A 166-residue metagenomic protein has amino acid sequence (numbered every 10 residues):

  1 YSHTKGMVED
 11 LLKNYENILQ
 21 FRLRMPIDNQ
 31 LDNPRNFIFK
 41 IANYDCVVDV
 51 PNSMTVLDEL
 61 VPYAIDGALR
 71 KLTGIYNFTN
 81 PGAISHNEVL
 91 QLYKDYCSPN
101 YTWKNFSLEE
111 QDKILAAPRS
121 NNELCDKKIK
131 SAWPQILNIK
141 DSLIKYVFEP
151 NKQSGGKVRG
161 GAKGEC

Functional and structural regions predicted by a protein language model:
T4: Active-site helix of classical SDR
M7: Active-site His/Glu-centered metal-binding helix of metallohydrolases
D10-E59: NAD(P)-dependent short-chain dehydrogenase/reductase
K13-I18, A42-C46, L69-T73, D95-P99 (+1 more regions): Short glycine/proline-enriched coil/turn segments at helix->beta-strand junctions
I38, L57-I65, I136, K140-V147: Short, amphipathic alpha-helical "lid/cap" segments that border enzyme active or binding sites
Y63-N121, V147, V158: Mid/C-terminal beta-alpha module of Rossmann-like enzyme folds, strongest in SDR-family dehydrogenases/epimerases
L115-C166: C-terminal amphipathic/interface module of NAD(P)-dependent oxidoreductases and related NAD-binding regulators
